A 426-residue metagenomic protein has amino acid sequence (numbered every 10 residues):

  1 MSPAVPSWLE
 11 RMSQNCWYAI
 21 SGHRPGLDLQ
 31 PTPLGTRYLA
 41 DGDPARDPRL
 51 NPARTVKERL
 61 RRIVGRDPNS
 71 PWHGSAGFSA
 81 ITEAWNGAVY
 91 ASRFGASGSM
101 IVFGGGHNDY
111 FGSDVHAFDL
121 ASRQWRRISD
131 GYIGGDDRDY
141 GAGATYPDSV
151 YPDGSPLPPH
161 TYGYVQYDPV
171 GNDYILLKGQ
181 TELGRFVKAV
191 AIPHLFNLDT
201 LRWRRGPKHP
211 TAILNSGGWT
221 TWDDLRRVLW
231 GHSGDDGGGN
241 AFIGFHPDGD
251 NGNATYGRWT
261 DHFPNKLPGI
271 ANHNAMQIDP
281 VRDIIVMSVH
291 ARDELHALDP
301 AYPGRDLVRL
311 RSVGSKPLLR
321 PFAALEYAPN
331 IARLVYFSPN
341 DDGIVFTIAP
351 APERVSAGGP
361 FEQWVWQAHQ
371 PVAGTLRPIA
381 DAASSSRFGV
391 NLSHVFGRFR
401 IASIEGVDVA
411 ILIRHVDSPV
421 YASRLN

Functional and structural regions predicted by a protein language model:
M1-N426: Kelch-like beta-propeller repeat domains
